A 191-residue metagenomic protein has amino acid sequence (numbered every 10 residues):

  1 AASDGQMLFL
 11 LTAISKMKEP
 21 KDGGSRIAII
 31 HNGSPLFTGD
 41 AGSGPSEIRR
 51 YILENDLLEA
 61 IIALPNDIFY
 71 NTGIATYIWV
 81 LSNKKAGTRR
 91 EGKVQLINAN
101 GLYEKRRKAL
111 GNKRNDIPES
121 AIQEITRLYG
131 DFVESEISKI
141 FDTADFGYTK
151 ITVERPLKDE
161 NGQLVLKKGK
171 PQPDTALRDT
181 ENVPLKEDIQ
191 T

Functional and structural regions predicted by a protein language model:
A1-T191: A conserved structural/catalytic subdomain of Rossmann-like adenosyl-cofactor enzymes
